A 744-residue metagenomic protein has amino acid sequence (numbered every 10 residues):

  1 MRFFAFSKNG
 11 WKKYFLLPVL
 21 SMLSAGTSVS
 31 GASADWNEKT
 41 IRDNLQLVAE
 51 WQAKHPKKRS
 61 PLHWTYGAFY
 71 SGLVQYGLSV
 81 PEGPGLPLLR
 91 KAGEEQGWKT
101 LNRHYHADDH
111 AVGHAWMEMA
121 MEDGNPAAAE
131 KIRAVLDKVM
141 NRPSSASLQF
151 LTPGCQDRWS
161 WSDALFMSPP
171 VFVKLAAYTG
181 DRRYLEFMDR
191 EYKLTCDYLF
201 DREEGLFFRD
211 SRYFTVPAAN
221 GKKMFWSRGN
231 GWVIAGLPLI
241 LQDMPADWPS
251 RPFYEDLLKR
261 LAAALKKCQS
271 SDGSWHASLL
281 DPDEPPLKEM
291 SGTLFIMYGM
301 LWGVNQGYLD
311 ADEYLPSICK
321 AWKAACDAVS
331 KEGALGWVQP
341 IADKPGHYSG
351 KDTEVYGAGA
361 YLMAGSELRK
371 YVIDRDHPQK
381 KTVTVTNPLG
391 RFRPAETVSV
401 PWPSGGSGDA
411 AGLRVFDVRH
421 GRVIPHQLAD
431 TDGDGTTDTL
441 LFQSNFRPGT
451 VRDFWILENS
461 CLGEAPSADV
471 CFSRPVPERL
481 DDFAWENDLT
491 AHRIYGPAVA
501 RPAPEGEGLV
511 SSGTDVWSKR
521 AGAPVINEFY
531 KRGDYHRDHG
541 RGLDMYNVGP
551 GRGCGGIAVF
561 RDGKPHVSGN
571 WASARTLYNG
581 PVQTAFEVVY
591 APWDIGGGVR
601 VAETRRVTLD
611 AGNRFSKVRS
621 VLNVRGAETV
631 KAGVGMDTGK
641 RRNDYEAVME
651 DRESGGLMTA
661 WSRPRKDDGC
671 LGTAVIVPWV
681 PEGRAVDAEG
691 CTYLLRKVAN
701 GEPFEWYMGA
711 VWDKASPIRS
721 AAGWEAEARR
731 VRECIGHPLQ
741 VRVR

Functional and structural regions predicted by a protein language model:
D35-G67, V74-E95, K99-E122, P126-K138 (+2 more regions): CBM-like carbohydrate-recognition segments
L86-R90, W98-F214, A219-K223, K331-E332: Extended ligand-binding groove/face enriched in aromatic
S162-D163, V173-L279, P286-M297, L309-V338 (+2 more regions): Extended ligand-binding clefts on enzyme/binding-domain cores
P378-S473, L509: Alpha-mannosidase-like glycoside hydrolase catalytic domains involved in N-glycan trimming, generalizing to other
G433-F446, T673-R744: Beta-strand-rich recognition/accessory modules
W455, S460-P565: Solvent-exposed N-terminal domain segments of exported/luminal and surface proteins
N527-A611: Extended, loop-rich substrate-binding clefts of extracytoplasmic carbohydrate-active enzymes
E603-R605, L609, R614-M649: Acidic (Asp/Glu-rich), glycine- and aromatic
